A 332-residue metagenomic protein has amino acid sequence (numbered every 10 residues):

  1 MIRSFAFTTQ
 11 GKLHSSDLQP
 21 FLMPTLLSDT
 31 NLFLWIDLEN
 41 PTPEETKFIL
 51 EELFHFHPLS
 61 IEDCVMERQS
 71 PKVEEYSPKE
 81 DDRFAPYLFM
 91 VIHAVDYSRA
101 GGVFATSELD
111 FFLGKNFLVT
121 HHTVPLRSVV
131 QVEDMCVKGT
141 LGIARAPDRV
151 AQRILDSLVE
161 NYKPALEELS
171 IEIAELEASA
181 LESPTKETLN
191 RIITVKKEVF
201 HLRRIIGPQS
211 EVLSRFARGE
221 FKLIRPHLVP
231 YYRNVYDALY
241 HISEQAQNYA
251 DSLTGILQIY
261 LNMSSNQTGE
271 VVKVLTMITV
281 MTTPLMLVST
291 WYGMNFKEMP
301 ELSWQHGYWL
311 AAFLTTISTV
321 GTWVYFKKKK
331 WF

Functional and structural regions predicted by a protein language model:
M1-H227, Y231-N234, A238-N248, E301 (+1 more regions): Peripheral, non-transmembrane regulatory/ligand-interaction domains of membrane transport proteins
D237-F332: Hydrophobic alpha-helical transmembrane segments and their immediately adjacent juxtamembrane loops
